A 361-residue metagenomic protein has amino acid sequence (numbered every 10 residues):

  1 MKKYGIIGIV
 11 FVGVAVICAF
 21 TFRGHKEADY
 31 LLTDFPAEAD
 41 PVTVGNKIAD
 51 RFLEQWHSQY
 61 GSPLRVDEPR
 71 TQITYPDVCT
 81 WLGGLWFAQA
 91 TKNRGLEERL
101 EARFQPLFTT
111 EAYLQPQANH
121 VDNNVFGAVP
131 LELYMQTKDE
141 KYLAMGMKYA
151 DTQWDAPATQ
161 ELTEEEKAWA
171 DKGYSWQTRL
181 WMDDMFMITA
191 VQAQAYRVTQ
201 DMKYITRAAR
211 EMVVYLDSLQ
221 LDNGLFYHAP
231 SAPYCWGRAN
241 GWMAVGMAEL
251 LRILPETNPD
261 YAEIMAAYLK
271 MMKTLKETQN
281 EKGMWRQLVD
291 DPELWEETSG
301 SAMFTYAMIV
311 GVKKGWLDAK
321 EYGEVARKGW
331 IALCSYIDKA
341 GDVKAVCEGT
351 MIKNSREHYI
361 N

Functional and structural regions predicted by a protein language model:
M1-E27: Bacterial Sec-dependent N-terminal signal peptides
D29-V78, A90-E97, P106, T110 (+7 more regions): CBM-like carbohydrate-recognition segments
L32-P69, L82, E111, M185-M187 (+6 more regions): His/Met- and acidic-residue-enriched segments that coordinate or traffic transition-metal cofactors and support
G61-R65, A168-G173, L288: Short glycine/proline-rich turn/loop motifs
L82-Q89, A128-M135, A190-R197, V245-P255 (+1 more regions): Short glycine/serine- and small hydrophobic-enriched flexible loop segments
E97-E98, L107-A229, A340: Extended ligand-binding groove/face enriched in aromatic
M182-D183, A193-L288, L294-T305, L317 (+1 more regions): Extended ligand-binding clefts on enzyme/binding-domain cores
